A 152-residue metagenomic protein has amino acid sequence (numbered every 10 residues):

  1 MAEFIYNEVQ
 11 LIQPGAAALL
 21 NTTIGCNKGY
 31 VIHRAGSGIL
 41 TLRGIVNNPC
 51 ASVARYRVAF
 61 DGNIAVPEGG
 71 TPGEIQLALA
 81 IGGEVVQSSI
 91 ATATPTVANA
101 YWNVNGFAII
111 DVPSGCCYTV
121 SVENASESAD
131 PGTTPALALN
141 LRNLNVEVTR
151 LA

Functional and structural regions predicted by a protein language model:
M1-A152: Extracellular jelly-roll beta-sandwich "head" domains, especially the C-terminal globular C1q domain
